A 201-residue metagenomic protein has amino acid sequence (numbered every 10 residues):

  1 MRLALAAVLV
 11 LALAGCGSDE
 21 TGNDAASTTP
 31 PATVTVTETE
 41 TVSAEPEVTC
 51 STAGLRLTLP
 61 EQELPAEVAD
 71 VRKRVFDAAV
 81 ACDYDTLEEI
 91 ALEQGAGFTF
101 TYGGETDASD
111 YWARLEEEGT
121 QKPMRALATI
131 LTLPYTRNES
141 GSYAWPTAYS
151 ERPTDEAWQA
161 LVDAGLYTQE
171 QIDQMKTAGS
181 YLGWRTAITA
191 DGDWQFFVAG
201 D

Functional and structural regions predicted by a protein language model:
M1-A4: Bacterial N-terminal signal peptides that target proteins for export
A12-G15: C-terminal motif of bacterial Sec signal peptides marking the signal peptidase cleavage site
G17-T29, P46-K73, E88-D201: C-terminal-biased regions
P30-A44: Serine/threonine-rich low-complexity intrinsically disordered regions
V75-L87: Short helix-adjacent coil turns
